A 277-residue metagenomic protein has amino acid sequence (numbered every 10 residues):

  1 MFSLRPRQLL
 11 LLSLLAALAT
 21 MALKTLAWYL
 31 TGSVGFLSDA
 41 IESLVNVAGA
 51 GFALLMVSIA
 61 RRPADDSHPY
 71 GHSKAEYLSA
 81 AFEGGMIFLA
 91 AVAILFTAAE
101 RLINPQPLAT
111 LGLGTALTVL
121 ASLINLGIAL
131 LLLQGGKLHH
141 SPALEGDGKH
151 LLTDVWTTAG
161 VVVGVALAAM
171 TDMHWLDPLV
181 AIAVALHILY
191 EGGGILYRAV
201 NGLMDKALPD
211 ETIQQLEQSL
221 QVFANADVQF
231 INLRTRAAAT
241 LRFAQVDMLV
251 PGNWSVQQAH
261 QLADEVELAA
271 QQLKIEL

Functional and structural regions predicted by a protein language model:
M1-L9, S67, A75, G192-L277: Peripheral (non-transmembrane) domains and long loops of multi-pass membrane proteins
M1-Q215: Alpha-helical transmembrane cores and adjacent cytosolic helix/loop segments of polytopic membrane transporters
